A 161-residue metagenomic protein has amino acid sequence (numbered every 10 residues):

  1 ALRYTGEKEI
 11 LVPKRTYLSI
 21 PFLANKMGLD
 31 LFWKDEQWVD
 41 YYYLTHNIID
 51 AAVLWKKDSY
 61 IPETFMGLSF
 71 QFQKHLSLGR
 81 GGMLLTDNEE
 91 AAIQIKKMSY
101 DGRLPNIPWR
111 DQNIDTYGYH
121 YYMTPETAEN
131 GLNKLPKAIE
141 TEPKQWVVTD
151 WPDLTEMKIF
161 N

Functional and structural regions predicted by a protein language model:
A1-T5, I10, I49, M66-G67 (+1 more regions): Generic low-polarity alpha-helical segments
L2-Y60: PLP-dependent aminotransferase-like
W55-K57, F65-N161: Active-site region of PLP-dependent enzymes
